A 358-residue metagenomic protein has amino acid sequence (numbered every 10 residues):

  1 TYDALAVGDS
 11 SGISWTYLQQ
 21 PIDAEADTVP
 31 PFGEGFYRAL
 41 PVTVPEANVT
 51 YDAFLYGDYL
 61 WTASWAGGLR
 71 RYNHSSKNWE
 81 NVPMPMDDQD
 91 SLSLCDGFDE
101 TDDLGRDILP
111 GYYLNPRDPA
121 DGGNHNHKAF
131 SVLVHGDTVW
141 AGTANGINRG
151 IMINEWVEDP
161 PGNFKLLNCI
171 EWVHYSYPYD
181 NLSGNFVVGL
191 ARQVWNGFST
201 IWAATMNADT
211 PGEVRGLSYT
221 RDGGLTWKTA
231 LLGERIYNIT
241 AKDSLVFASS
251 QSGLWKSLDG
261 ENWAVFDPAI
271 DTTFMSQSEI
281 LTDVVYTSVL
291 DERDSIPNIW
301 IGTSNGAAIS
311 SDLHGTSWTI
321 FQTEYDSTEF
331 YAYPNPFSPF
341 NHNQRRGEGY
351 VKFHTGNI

Functional and structural regions predicted by a protein language model:
T1, Y59-T62, T138-A141, N196-A203 (+2 more regions): Entry beta-strands of beta-propeller and related beta-repeat scaffolds
Y2-Y51, L55, A63-W65, L69-F130 (+8 more regions): Trp- and S/T/G-rich repeat-edge/linker motifs of beta-rich repeat architectures
Y56, L133-H135, Q193-W195, T240-K242 (+1 more regions): Structural WD40 beta-propeller signal
S64-W65, T143-N145, T303-S304: Short, well-ordered beta-to-alpha junction loops that form the rim of enzyme active sites and present histidine/acidic
L133, D137, A141, A248 (+4 more regions): Low-complexity, disordered linker/stalk regions enriched in Pro/Thr/Ser/Gly
W140-A141, L182, T220, W300 (+2 more regions): Long, contiguous hydrophobic alpha-helical segments, chiefly transmembrane helices and signal peptides
I280, L290-Y331: Short, compositionally biased serine/threonine- and acidic-rich segments at solvent-exposed termini, linkers, or domain
D326-I358: Glycine-centered coil/turn sites that cap beta-strands in beta-rich domains
